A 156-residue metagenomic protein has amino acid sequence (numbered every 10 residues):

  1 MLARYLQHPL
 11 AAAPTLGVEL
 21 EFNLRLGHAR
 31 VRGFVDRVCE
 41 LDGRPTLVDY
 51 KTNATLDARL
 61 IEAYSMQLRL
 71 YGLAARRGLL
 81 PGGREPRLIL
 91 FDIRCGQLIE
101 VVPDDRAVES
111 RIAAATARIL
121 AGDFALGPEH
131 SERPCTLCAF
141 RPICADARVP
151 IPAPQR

Functional and structural regions predicted by a protein language model:
M1-R156: RecB-family 4Fe-4S metal-dependent nuclease core
